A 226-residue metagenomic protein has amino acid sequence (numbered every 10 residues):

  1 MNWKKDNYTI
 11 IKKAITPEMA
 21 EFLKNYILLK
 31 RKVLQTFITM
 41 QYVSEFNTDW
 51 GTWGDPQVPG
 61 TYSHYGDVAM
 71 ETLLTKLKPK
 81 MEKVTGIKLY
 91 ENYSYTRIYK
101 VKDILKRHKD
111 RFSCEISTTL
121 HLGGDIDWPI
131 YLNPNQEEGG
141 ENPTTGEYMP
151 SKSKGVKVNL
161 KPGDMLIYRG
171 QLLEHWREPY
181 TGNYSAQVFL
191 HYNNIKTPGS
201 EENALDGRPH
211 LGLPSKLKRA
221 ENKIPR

Functional and structural regions predicted by a protein language model:
M1-T85: Non-heme Fe(II)/2-oxoglutarate
V84, D103-R107, W176-E178: Short helix-to-loop capping/linker segments positioned immediately adjacent to catalytic or ligand/cofactor-binding
G86-Y95: A short coil-to-beta-strand element that immediately follows conserved catalytic motifs
I98: Conserved active-site beta-strand element of glycosyltransferases/polysaccharide synthases
V101-L172, Y184-A186, I195-P209: Catalytic core of non-heme Fe(II) oxygenases with the double-stranded beta-helix
E178-F189: Short, compositionally biased
H191-N193: An acidic, glycine-/histidine-flanked metal-binding catalytic module
N203-P225: Glycine- and charge-enriched low-complexity intrinsically disordered segments
